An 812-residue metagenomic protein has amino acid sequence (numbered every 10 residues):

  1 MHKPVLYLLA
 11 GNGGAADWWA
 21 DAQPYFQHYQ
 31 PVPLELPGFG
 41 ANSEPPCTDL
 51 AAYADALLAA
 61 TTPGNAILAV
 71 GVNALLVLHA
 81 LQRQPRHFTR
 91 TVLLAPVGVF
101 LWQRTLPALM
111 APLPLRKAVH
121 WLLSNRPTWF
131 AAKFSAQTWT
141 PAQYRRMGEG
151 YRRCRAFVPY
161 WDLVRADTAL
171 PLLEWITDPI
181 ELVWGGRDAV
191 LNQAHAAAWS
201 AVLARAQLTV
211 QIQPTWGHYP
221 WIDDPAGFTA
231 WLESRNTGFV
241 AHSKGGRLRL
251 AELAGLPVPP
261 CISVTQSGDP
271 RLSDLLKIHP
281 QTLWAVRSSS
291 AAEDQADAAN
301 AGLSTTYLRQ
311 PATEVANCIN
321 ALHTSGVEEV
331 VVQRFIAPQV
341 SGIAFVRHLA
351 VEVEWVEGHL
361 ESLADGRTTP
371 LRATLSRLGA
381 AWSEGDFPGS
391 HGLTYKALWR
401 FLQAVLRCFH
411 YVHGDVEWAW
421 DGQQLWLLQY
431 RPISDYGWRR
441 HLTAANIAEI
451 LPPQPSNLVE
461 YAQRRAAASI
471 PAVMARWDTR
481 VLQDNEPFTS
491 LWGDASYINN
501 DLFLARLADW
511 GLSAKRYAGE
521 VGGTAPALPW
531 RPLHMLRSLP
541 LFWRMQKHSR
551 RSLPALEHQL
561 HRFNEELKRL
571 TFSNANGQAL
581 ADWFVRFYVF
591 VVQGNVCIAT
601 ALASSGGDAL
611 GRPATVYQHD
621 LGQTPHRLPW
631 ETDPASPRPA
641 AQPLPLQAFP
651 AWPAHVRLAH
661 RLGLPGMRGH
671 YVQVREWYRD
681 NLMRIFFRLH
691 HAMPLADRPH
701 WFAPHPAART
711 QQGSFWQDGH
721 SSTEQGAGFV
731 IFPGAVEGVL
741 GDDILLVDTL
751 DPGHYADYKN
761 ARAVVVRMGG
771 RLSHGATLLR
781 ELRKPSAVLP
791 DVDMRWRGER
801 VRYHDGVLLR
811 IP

Functional and structural regions predicted by a protein language model:
K3-A41: Conserved HGGG/HGGXW glycine-rich cap/lid loop of the alpha/beta-hydrolase fold
Y25, I180-W216: Conserved loop-alpha-helix segment in the C-terminal half of the alpha/beta-hydrolase fold that carries the catalytic
P33-A66: Active-site loop/oxyanion-hole signature of alpha/beta-hydrolase fold enzymes
Q82, T91-V119: Flexible "cap/lid" loop of the alpha/beta hydrolase fold
W121-W175: Conserved alpha/beta-hydrolase catalytic His-Asp/Glu region
T237-V340, T394, L406-R407, L560-N576 (+1 more regions): N-terminal beta-alpha lobe that positions the nucleotide/phosphoryl donor in ATP/NTP-coupled carboxylate activation
K244, L248, G385-Y395, R407-D415 (+4 more regions): Contiguous hydrophobic, helix-prone segments at protein termini that mediate membrane targeting/anchoring
S362-L363, T394, L398, Q403-H413 (+3 more regions): Acidic, glycine-rich flexible loop/linker segments
